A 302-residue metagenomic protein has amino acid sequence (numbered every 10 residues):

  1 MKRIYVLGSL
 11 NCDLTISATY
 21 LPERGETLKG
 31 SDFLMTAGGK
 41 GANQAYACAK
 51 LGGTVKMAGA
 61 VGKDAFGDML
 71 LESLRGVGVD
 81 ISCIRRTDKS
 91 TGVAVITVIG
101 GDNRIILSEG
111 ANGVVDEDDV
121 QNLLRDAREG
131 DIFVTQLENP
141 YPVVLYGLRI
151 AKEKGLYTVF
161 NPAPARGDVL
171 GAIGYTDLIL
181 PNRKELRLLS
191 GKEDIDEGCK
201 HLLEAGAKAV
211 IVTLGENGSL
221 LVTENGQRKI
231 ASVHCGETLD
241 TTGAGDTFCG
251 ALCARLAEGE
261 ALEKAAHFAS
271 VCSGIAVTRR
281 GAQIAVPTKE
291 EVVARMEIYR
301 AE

Functional and structural regions predicted by a protein language model:
M1-A60, A65-G76: Glycine-rich phosphate/adenosyl-contacting loop at the front of the ribokinase-like
R3-I4, G167, I195-E302: Conserved phosphate-binding/catalytic region of the ribokinase-like
S73-D88: A glycine-rich helix N-cap at a beta->alpha junction
R86, I96-I132, L137: Conserved phosphate-binding/catalytic loop of the ribokinase/pfkB sugar-kinase fold
L124-R128, I173-G174, E204: A short, aliphatic-rich alpha-helical micro-motif
I132-K200, N217-S219: Conserved beta-alpha-beta core of the PfkB/ribokinase-like small-molecule kinase fold
